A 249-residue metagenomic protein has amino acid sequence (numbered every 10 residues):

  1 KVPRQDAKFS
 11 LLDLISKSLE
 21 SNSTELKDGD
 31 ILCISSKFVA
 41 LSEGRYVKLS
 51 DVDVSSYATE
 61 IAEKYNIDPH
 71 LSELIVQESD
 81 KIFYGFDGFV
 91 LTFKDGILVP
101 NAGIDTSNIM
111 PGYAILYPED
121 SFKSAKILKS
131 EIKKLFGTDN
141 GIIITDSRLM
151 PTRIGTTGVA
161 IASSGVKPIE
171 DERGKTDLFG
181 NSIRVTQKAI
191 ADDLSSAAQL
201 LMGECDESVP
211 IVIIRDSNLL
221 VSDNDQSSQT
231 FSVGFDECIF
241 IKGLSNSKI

Functional and structural regions predicted by a protein language model:
K1-I249: N-terminal and secondary-structure boundary signal
